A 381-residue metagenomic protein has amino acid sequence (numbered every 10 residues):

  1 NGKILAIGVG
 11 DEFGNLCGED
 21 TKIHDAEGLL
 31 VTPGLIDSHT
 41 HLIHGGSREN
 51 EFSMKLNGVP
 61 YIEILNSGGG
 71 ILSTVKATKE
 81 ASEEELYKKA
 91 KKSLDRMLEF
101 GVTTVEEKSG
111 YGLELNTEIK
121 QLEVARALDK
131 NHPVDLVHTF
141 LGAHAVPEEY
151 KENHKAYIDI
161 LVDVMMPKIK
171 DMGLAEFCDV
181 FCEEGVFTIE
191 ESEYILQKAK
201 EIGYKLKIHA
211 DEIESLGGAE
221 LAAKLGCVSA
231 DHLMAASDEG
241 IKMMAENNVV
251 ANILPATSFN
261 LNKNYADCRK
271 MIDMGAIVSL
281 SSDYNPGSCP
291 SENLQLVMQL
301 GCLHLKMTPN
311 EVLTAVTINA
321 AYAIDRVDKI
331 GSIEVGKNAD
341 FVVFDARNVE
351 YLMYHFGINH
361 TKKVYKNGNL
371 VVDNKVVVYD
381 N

Functional and structural regions predicted by a protein language model:
N1-V31: Histidine-rich, glycine-flanked metal-binding segment
G2, G28, H39, F52 (+12 more regions): Divalent metal-coordination and catalytic microenvironments
G18, E334-K337: Residue-level recognition of short, solvent-exposed, well-ordered loop/turn junctions that link secondary-structure
T21-D25, H138, V364: Conserved beta-strand scaffold positions in the cores of enzyme catalytic domains, especially in NTP/NDP-utilizing
L29-E51: Di-metal (Zn2+ and/or Mg2+/Mn2+) metal-binding site signature of metallo-dependent hydrolases with the MBL/beta-CASP
T74-K91, D95, T103-L216: Metal-coordinating catalytic core of metallo-dependent amide/deamination hydrolases
L98, V162, K170-D171, K200 (+3 more regions): Non-catalytic positions within long, well-ordered alpha-helices that form the structural scaffold/packing of enzyme
K205, S215-S332, F344-Y351, H355-I358 (+2 more regions): Active-site-adjacent C-terminal substructures of enzyme catalytic domains
